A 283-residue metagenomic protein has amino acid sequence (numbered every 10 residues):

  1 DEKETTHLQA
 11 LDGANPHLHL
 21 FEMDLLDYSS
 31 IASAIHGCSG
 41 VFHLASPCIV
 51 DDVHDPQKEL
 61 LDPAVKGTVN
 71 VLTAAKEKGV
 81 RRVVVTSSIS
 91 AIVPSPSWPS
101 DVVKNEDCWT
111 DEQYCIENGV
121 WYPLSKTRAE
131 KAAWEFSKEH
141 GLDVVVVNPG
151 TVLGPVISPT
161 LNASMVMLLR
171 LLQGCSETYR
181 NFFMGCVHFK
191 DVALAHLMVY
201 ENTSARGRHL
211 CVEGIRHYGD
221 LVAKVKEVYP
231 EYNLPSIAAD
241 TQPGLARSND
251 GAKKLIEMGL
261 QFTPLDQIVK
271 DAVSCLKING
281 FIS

Functional and structural regions predicted by a protein language model:
D1-K66: NAD(P)H-binding glycine-rich loop region in Rossmannoid oxidoreductase-like domains and their noncatalytic homologs
H43, P47, D52-Y122, V145: Conserved Rossmann-fold NAD(P)-dependent oxidoreductase catalytic core, especially the SDR/UDP-sugar
S87, A129-P155: Conserved beta-loop-beta element that borders a ligand/cofactor-binding pocket
N118-Y122, G154-T160, E177-K190: Glycine-rich "substrate-gating" loop/helix at the edge of Rossmann-like oxidoreductase active sites
E139-L142, G154-M167, V199-H209: Glycine/proline-rich active-site loop of Rossmann-fold NAD(P)-dependent oxidoreductases
L168-T178, F182-H209: Alpha-helical substrate-binding/gating segment
A193-P243, A272-L276, G280-S283: Mid/C-terminal beta-alpha module of Rossmann-like enzyme folds, strongest in SDR-family dehydrogenases/epimerases
A223, T241-Q261: Conserved C-terminal active-site "lid" loop/helix of NAD(P)H-dependent oxidoreductases that clamps the redox cofactor
